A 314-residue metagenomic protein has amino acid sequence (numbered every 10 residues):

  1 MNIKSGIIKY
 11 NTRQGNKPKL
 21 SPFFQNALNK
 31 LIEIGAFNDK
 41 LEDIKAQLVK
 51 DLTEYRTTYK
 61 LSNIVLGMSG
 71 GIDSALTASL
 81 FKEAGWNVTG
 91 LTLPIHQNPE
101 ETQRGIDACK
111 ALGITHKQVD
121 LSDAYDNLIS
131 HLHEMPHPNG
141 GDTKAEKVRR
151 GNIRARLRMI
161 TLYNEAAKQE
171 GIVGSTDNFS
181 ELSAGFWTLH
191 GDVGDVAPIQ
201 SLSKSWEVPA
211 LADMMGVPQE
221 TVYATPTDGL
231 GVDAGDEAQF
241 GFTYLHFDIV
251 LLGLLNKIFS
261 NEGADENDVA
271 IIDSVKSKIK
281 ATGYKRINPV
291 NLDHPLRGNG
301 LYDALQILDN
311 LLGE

Functional and structural regions predicted by a protein language model:
N2-L66, T89, H96-Q97, A108-D123 (+5 more regions): ATP/NTP-dependent adenylation/nucleotidyl-transfer catalytic domains that generate, transfer, or process NMP-activated
G71: Conserved G/P- and acidic residue-centered "switch" motifs that form tight phosphate/ATP-binding loops in soluble
S74-A78, P99-I106: Short, surface-exposed alpha-helical segments at coil->helix boundaries
A75-K82, Y163: Short, hydrophobic alpha-helix immediately C-terminal to the catalytic nucleophile
L76, T102, L128, S183-F186: Short glycine-/acidic-enriched loop or helix-start segments at secondary-structure transitions that form or flank
E83-V88: Conserved S-adenosyl-L-methionine
